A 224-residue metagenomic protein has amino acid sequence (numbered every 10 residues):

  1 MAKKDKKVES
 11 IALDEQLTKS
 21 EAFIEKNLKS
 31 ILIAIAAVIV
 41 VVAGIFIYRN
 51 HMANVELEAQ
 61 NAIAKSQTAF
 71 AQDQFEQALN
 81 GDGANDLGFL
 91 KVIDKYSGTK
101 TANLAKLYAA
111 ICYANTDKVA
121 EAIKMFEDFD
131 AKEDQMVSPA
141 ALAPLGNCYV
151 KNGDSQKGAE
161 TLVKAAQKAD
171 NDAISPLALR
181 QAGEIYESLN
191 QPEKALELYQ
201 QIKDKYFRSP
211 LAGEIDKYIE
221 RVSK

Functional and structural regions predicted by a protein language model:
M1-A37: N-terminal positive-inside, membrane-proximal cytosolic segments immediately preceding the first
K95-A102, T116, D130-S138, A166-S175 (+2 more regions): Short solvent-exposed coil/turn linkers within tandem alpha-helical repeat scaffolds
S97-S155: Structured, soluble extracytoplasmic/luminal domains of envelope-associated proteins
